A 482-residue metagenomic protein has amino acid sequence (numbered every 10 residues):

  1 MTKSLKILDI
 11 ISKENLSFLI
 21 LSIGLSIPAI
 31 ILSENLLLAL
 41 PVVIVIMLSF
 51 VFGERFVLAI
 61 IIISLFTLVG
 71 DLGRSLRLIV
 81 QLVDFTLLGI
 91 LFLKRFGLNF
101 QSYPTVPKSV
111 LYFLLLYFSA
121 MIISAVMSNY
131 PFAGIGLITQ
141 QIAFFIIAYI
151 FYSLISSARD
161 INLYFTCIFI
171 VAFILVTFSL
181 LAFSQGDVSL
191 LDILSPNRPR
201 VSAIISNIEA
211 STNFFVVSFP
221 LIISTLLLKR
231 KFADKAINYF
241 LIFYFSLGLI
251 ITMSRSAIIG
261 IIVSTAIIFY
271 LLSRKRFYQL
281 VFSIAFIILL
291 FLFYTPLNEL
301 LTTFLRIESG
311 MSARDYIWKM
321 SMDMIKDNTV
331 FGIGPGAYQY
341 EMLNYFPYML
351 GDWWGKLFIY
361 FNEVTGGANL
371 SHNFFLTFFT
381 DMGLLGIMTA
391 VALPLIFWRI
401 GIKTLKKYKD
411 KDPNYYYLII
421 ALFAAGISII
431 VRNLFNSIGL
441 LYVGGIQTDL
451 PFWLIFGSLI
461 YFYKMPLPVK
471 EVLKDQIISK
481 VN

Functional and structural regions predicted by a protein language model:
M1-I122, S156-T166, L228-A236, I402-Y417 (+1 more regions): Transmembrane signal-anchor hairpin modules in multi-pass inner-membrane enzymes, especially those that act on
S22-P28, P41-F50, L115-V126, I142-I146 (+8 more regions): Alpha-helical transmembrane segments of multi-pass inner-membrane proteins
N35-M47, R77-G97, I138-I147, S211-F219 (+3 more regions): Membrane-embedded alpha-helical segments of multi-pass membrane proteins, especially the transmembrane helices
Q81-F85, S109-Y117, P131-S153, T166-A172: Aromatic-anchored transmembrane helix interface
T177-G186, L247, I251, F269-M311 (+4 more regions): A membrane-periplasm/extracellular boundary helix in multi-pass inner-membrane enzymes that assemble envelope glycans
L190-R198, A337-T380: Interfacial juxtamembrane loops and adjacent helix segments that form the catalytic/substrate-binding surfaces
S246, M322, K356-G401, V431: A conserved mid-to-late transmembrane alpha helix and its immediate loop/hinge that forms the functional core
I420-N482: Transmembrane alpha-helices of multi-pass inner-membrane enzymes
